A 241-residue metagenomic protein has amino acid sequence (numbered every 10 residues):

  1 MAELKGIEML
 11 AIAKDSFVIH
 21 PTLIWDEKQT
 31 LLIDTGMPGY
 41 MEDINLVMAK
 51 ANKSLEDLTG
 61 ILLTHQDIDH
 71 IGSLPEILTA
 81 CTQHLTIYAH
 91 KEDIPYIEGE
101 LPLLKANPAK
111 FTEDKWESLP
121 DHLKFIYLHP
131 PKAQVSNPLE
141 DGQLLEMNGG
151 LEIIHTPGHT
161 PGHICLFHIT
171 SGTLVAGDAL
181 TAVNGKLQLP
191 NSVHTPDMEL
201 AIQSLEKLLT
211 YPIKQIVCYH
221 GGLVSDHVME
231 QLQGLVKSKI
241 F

Functional and structural regions predicted by a protein language model:
A2-A51, C165-G177, A182: Conserved beta-strand hairpin/beta-sheet module of binuclear metal-dependent hydrolase folds, prominently
L31-I33, L62, I87, T173-V175 (+1 more regions): Residue-level marker for buried hydrophobic side chains located in beta-strands that build the well-ordered beta-sheet
P38-G39, L128-H129, G150-P157, P161-H227: Metallo-beta-lactamase
M41-D93, Q215: Active-site metal-binding motif and surrounding structural segment of the metallo-beta-lactamase
L58, Q83-A89, P108-F111, V175-G177 (+1 more regions): Short hydrophobic/aromatic-enriched beta-strand-loop microsegments
I94-I154, P196, L200-I213: Metallo-beta-lactamase
G99-P102, G185-Q188, M229-Q231: Short aromatic-enriched loop/helix-cap "lid" or pocket-rim segments at secondary-structure transitions that line
D226-F241: Short, electropositive alpha-helical surface patch
